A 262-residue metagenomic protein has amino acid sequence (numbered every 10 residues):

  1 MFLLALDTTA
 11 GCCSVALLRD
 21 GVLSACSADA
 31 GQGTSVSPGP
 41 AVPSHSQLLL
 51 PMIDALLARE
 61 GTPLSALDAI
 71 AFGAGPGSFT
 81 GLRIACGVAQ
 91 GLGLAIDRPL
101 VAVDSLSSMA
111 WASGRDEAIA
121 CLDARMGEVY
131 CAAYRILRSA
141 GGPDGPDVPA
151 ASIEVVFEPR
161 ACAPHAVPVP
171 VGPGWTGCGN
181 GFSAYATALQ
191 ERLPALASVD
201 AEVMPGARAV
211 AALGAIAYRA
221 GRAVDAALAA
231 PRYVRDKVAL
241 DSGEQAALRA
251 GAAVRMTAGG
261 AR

Functional and structural regions predicted by a protein language model:
M1-A74, M204, G259-R262: N-terminal beta-alpha supersecondary unit
V22, A28-S44, P99-P205, R219 (+3 more regions): Surface "functional belts" at beta-alpha junctions
L56-E60, A95, S113, V210-Y218: Stable alpha-helical structural segments in soluble proteins, enriched in small hydrophobic residues
A58-S65, G93-V103: Phosphate-handling active-site elements
A71-P99: DPxDG-like acidic metal-binding loop motif
A223-A227: Flexible, glycine/charged-enriched surface loops at secondary-structure junctions
G243, A250-G251, M256: Amphipathic, membrane-active segments
